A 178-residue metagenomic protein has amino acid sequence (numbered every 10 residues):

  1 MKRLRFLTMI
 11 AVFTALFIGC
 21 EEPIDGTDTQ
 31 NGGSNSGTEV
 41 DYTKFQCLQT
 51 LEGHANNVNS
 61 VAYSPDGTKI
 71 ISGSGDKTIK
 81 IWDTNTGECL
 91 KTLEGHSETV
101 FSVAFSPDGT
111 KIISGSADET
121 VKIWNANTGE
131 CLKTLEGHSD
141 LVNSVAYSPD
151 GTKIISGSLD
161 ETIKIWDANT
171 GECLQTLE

Functional and structural regions predicted by a protein language model:
M1-L7: Bacterial N-terminal signal peptides that target proteins for export
L7-T14: Sec-dependent N-terminal signal peptides
L16-G19: C-terminal motif of bacterial Sec signal peptides marking the signal peptidase cleavage site
E21-P23: Bacterial signal peptide processing site
T29-K44: Blade/loop signatures of beta-propeller domains
D41-E178: A detector of tandem-repeat and repeat-rich interaction/domain scaffolds
